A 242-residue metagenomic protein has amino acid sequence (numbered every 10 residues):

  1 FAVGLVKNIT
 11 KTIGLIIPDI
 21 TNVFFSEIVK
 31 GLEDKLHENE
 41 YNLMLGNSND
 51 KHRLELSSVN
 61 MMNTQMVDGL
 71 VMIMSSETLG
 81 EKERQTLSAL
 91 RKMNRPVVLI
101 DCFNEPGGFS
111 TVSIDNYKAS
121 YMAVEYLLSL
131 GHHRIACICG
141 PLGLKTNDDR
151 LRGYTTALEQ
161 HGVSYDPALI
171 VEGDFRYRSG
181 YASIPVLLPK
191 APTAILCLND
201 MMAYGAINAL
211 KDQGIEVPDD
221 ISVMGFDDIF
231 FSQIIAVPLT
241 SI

Functional and structural regions predicted by a protein language model:
F1-K30, N39, N49-H52, M61-M66: N-terminal helix-turn-helix/winged-helix DNA-binding helices and compositionally similar short basic alpha-helical
I17, M74, N199: Glycine-rich, N-terminal phosphate-binding loop of Rossmann-like dinucleotide-binding domains
D19-T21, N49-D50, S75-L79, P141-K145: Short histidine/acidic/glycine/proline-rich micro-motifs that form metal- and phosphate-coordinating active-site loops
G31-Y41, M61-M66, E81-I242: Bacterial carbohydrate/catabolite-sensing allosteric modules
L43-N47: Short beta-strand->loop structural element characteristic of the AMP-binding/adenylate-forming
L70: Intrinsically disordered, low-complexity polar regions and short flexible loop motifs
